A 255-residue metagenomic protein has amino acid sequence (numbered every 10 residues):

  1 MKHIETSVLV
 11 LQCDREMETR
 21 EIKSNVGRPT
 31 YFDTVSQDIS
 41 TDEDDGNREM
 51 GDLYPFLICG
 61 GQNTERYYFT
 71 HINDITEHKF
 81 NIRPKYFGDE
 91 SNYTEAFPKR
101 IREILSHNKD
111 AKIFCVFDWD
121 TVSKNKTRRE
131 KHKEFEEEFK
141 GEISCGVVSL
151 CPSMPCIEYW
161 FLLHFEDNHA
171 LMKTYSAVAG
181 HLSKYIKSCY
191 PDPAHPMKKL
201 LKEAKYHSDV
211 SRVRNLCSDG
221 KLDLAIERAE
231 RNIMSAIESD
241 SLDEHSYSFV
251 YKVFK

Functional and structural regions predicted by a protein language model:
K2-Y54, R66, H71-Y86, R102-K112 (+1 more regions): C-terminal accessory helical subdomains adjacent to catalytic cores in phosphodiester- and nucleotide-handling enzymes
G60-G61, D118: Acidic di-acidic motifs
G61-E65, D89-F97, H245-F249: Phosphate/oxyanion-binding active-site loops and adjacent basic polyanion-contact surfaces
